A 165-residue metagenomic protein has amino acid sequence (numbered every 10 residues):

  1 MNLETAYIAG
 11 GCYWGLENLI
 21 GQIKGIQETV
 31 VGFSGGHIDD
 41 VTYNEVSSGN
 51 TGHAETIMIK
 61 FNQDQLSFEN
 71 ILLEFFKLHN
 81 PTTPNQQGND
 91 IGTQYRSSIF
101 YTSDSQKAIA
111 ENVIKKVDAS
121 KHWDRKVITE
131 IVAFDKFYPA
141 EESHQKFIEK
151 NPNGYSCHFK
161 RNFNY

Functional and structural regions predicted by a protein language model:
M1-Y165: Flexible coil/turn and secondary-structure edge motifs
